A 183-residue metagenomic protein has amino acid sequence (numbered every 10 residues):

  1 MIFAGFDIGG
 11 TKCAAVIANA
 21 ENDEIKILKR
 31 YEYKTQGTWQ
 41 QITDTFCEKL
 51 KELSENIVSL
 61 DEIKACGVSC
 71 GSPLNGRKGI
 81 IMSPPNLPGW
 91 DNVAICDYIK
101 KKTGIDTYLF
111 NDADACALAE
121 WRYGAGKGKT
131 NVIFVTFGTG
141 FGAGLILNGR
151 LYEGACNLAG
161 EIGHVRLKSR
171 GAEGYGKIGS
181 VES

Functional and structural regions predicted by a protein language model:
I2, V16-N19, L28-E32, Q36-I42 (+3 more regions): Glycine/GP-enriched mid-protein hinge/lid loop-to-helix segment characteristic of carbohydrate kinases
A4-C70, R77: Conserved phosphate-binding loops in N-terminal lobes of ATP-dependent enzymes of the actin/Hsp70/sugar-kinase
G9, G71, D114, G138: Anionic group-transfer/hydrolysis microenvironments
K12, E24, N75, C116 (+2 more regions): Flexible, glycine-rich phosphate/dinucleotide-binding loops and adjacent beta-alpha linkers at cofactor/substrate
K12-A14, A115-A117, G140-G142: Short glycine/serine/threonine-rich phosphate/pyrophosphate-binding segments that cradle anionic phosphate groups
E21-D23, C66-C70, P88-D91, I162-R166: Short hydrophobic/aromatic-rich motifs at helix boundaries and adjacent loops
N22, S83-N86, L151: Glycine-rich, phosphate-binding/catalytic loops in enzymes
Q36, Q40-C47, E62-C66, S72-N131: Glycine-rich phosphate-binding loop and adjoining helix at the ATP-binding site of ATP-dependent phosphoryl-transfer
